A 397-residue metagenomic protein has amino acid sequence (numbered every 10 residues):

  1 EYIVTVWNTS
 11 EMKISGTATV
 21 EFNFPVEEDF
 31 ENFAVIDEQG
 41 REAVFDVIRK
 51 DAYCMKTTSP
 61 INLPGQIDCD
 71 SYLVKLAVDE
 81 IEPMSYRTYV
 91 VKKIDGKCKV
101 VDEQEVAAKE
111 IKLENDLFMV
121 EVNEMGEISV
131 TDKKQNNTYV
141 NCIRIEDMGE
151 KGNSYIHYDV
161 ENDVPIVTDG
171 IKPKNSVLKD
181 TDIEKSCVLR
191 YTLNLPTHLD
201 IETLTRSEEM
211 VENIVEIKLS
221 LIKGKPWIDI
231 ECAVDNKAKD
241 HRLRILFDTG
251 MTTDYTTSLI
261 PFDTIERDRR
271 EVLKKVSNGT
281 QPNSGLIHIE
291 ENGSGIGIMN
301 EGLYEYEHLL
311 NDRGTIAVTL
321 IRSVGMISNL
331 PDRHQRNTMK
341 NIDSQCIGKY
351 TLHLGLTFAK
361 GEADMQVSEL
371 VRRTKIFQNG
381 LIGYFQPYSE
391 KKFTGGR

Functional and structural regions predicted by a protein language model:
Y2-I3, W7-R397: C-terminal (or distal) subdomains of carbohydrate-active enzymes
